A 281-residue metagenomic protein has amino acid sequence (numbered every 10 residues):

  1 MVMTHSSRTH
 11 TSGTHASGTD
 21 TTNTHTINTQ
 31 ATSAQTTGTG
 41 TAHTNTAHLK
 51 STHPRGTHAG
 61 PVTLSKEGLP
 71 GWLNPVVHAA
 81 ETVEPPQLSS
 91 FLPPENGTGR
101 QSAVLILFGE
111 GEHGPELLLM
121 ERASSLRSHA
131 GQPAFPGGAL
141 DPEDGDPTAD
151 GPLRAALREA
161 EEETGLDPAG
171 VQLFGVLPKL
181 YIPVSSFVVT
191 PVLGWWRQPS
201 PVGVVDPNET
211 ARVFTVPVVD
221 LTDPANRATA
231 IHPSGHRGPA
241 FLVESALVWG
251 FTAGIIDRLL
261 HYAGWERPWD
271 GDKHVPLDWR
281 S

Functional and structural regions predicted by a protein language model:
M1-H15, N28-T29, T41-F135, A139-S200 (+3 more regions): N-terminal leader/linker segments that precede catalytic domains of diphosphate-processing enzymes
G18-T19, N23, N28, A34 (+1 more regions): Intrinsic low-complexity tandem-repeat regions in disordered proteins
V205-L242: NUDIX/MutT-family hydrolases
